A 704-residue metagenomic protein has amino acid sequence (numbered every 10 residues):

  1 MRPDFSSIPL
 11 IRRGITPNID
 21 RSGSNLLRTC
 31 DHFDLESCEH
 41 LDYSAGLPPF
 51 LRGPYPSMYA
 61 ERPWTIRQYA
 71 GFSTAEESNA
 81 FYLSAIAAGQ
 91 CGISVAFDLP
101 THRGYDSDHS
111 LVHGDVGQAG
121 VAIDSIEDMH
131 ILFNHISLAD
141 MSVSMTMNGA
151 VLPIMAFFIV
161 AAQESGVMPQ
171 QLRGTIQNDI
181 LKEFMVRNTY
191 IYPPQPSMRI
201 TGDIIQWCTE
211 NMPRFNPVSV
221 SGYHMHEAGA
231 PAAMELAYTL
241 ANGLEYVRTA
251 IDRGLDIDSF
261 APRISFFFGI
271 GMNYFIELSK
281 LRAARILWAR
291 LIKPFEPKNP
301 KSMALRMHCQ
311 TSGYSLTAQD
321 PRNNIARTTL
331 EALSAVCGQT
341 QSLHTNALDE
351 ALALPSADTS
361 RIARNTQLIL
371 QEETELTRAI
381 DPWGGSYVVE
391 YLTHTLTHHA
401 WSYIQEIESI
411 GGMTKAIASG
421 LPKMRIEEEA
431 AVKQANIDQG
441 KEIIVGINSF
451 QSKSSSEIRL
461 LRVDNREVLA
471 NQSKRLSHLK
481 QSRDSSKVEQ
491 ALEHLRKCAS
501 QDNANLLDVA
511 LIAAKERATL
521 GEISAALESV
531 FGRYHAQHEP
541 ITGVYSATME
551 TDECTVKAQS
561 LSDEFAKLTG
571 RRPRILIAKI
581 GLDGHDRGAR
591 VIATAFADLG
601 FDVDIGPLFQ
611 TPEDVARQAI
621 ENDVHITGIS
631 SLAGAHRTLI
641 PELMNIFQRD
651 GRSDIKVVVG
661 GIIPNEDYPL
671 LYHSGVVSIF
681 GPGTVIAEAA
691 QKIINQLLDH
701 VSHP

Functional and structural regions predicted by a protein language model:
M1-G271, F295-K298, M303-H308, V336 (+6 more regions): Catalytic alpha/beta active-site cores
S6-C38, S44, P48, L99 (+6 more regions): Flexible, glycine-rich loop/tail regions that form catalytic "lids" or insertion modules at the edges of active sites
E61, G89, S125, G166 (+8 more regions): Conserved, mostly hydrophobic/aromatic
W64, M303-M307, R571-R574, D650-V659: Short beta-strand/loop segments at the ligand-binding rim of alpha/beta enzyme cores
G114-Q118, K182-Y192, M225-G229, F268-N273 (+9 more regions): Short beta-alpha connecting loops at secondary-structure transitions that line or flank enzyme active sites
I154-A156, G229-A237, G271-A283, T311-I325 (+5 more regions): Short glycine/threonine-rich loop-to-helix capping motif typified by GTGT followed within a few residues by an Asp-Pro
S259-F260, K298-Q310, A318-A351, P355-I380 (+4 more regions): Flexible glycine/proline-rich, aromatic-decorated loop/lid segments
A589-D699: Cofactor-cradling patches in redox/metallo enzymes
